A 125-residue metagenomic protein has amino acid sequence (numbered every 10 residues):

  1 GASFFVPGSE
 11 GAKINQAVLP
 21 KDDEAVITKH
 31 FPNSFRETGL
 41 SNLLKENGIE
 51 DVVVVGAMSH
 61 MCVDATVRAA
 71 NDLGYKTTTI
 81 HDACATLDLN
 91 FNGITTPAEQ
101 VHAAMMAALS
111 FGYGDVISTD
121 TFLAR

Functional and structural regions predicted by a protein language model:
A2-R125: Active-site-adjacent betaalpha module
